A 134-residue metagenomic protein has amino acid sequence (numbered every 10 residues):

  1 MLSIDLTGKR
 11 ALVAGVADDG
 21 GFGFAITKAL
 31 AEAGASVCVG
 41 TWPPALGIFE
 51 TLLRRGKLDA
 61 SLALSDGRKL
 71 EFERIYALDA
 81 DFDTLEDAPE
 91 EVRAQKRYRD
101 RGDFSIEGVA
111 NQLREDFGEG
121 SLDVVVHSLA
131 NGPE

Functional and structural regions predicted by a protein language model:
M1-E134: Short-chain dehydrogenase/reductase
